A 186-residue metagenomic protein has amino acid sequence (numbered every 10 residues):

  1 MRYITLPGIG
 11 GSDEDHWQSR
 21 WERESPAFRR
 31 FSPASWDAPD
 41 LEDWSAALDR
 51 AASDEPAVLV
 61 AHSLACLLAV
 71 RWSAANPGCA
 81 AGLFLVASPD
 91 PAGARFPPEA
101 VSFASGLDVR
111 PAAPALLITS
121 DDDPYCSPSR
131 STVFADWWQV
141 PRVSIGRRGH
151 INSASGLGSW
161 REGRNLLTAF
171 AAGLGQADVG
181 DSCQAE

Functional and structural regions predicted by a protein language model:
M1-E55: Active-site catalytic motif of lipid deacylating hydrolases and related acyltransferases
S12, D121-C126: Acidic catalytic loop of the alpha/beta-hydrolase fold
A27-R29, D136-N152: Catalytic histidine neighborhood in serine/cysteine hydrolases with alpha/beta-hydrolase-type architecture
D43, S153-A169: Post-His helix in hydrolase/transferase enzymes
L59-V60, L83: Conserved alpha/beta-hydrolase fold motif
V60-V70: Gly/Ala-rich beta-loop-alpha elbow adjacent to hydrolase catalytic centers
G78-R95, P114: A conserved short beta-strand
P111, L116-T119, D123: Short beta-strand/loop motif that positions the catalytic acidic residue of the alpha/beta-hydrolase fold
